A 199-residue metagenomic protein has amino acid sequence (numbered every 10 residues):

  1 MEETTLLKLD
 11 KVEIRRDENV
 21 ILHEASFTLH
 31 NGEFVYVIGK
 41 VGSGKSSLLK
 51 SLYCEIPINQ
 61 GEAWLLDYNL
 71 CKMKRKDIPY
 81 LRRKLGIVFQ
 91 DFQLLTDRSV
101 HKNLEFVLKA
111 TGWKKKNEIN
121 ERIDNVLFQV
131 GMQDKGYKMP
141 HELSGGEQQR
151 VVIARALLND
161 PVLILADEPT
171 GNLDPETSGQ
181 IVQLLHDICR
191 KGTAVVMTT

Functional and structural regions predicted by a protein language model:
Y53: Helix-to-loop junction immediately C-terminal to a conserved catalytic motif
G61-N69: Conserved ABC transporter NBD signature motif
R98-F106: Short coil-to-helix segment of the ABC ATPase nucleotide-binding domain corresponding to the Q-loop/switch region
M139-L143, E147: Conserved ABC ATPase signature
L158-V162: A short, proline-enriched helix->beta-strand linker immediately N-terminal to the Walker B motif in ABC-type P-loop
I164-D167: Catalytic Walker B motif of ABC-type/P-loop ATPase nucleotide-binding domains
P175-T177: Helix N-cap at the start of a conserved alpha-helix in ABC-type nucleotide-binding domains
